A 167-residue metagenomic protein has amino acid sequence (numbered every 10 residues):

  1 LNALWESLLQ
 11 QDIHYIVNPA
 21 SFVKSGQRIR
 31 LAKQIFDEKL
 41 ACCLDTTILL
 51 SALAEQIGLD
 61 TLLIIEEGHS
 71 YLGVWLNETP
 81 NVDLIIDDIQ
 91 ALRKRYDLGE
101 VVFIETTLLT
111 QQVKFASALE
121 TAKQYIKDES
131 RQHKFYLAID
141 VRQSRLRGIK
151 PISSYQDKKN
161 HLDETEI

Functional and structural regions predicted by a protein language model:
L1-I167: A structural boundary/capping signal
